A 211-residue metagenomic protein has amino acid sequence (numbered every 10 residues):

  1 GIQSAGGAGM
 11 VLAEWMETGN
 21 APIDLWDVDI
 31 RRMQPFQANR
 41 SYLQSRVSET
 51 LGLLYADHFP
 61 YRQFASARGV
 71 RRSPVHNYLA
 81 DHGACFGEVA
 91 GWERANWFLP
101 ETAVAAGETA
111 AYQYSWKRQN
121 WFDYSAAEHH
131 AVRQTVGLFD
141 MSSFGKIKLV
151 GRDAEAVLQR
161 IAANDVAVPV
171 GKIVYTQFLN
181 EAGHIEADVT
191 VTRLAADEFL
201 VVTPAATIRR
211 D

Functional and structural regions predicted by a protein language model:
G1-G6, M33-Q34: Flavin (FAD/FMN) cofactor-binding core of flavoprotein oxidoreductases
S4-W26: Internal hydrophobic alpha-helix adjacent to the cofactor/substrate pocket in enzyme cavities
I23-D211: Glycine/proline-enriched, intrinsically flexible loops and inter-domain linkers
